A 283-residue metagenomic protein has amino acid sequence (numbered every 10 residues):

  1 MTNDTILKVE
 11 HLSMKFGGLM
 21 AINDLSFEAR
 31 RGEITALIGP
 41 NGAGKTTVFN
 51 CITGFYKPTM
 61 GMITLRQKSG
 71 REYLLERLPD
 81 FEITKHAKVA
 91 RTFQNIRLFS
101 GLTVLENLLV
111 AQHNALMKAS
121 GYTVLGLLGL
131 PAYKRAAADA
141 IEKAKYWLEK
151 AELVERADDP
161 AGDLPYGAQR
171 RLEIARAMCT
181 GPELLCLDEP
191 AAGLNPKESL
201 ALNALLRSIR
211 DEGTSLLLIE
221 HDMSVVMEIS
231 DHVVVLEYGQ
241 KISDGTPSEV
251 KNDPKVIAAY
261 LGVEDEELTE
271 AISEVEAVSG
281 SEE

Functional and structural regions predicted by a protein language model:
I38-P40: The feature captures the beta-strand-to-loop junction immediately N-terminal to the Walker
T53: Helix-to-loop junction immediately C-terminal to a conserved catalytic motif
G121-R156, P160, E183, R207: Conserved ABC ATPase "signature" region
L185-E189: Catalytic Walker B motif of ABC-type/P-loop ATPase nucleotide-binding domains
V226-E228: A short, surface-exposed alpha-helical micro-motif characterized by mixed small hydrophobic and charged/polar residues
